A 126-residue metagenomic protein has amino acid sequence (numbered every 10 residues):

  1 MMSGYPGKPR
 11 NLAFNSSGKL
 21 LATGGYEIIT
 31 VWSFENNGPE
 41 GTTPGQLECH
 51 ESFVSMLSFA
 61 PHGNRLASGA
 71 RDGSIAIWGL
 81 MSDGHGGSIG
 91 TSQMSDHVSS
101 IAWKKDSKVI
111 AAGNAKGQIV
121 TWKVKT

Functional and structural regions predicted by a protein language model:
M1-T126: WD40-repeat beta-propeller superdomains and closely related acidic/aromatic-rich repeat-like regions
